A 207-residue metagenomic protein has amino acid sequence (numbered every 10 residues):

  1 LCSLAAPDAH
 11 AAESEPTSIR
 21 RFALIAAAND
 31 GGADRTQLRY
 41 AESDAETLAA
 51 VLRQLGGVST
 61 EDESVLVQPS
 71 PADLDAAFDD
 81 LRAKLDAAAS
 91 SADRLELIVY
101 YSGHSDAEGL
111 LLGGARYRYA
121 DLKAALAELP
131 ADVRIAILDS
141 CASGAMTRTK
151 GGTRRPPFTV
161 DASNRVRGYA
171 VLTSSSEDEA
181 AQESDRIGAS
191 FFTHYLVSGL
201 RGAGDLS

Functional and structural regions predicted by a protein language model:
S3-L112, E183, G188: Boundary/activation segment at the start of structured domains
E13-P16, Y40-E46, D93, S105-V197: Cysteine protease catalytic core and zymogen-processing segment of caspase-like enzymes
V51, L196-G199: Generic structural signal for bulky hydrophobic/aromatic residues embedded in well-ordered secondary structure
R201-S207: Short, charged, surface-exposed loops that flank catalytic or proteolytic processing sites
